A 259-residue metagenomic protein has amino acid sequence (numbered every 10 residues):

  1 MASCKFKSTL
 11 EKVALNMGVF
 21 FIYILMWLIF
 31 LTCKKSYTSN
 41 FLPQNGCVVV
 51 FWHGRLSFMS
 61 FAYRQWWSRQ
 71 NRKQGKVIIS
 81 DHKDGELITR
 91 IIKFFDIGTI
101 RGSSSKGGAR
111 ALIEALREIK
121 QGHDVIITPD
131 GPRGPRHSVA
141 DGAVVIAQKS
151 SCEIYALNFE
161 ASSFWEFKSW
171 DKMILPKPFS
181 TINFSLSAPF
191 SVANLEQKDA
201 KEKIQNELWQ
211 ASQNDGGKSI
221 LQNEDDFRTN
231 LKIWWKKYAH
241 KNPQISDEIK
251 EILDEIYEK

Functional and structural regions predicted by a protein language model:
A2-I24, L28, R90, F94 (+1 more regions): Non-catalytic C-terminal accessory region of glycerolipid acyltransferases and related lyso-lipid remodeling enzymes
I24-G46, F58, R64: A short, well-structured juxtamembrane/interface segment
C33, K73-G75, I97, H123 (+1 more regions): A structural micro-motif
K34-S36, G107-A111: Glycine-rich, highly charged phosphate/nucleotide-binding loops
S36, I100, S185: General small-molecule cofactor/ligand-binding pocket signal
S39, D81, S103, N158 (+1 more regions): Residues at the C-termini of beta-strands that transition into short coil/loop
N40-P43, G107, K177: A short beta-turn/loop motif at secondary-structure boundaries
N45-K106: Catalytic core of membrane glycerolipid acyltransferases/transacylases, capturing the structured, soluble-facing
